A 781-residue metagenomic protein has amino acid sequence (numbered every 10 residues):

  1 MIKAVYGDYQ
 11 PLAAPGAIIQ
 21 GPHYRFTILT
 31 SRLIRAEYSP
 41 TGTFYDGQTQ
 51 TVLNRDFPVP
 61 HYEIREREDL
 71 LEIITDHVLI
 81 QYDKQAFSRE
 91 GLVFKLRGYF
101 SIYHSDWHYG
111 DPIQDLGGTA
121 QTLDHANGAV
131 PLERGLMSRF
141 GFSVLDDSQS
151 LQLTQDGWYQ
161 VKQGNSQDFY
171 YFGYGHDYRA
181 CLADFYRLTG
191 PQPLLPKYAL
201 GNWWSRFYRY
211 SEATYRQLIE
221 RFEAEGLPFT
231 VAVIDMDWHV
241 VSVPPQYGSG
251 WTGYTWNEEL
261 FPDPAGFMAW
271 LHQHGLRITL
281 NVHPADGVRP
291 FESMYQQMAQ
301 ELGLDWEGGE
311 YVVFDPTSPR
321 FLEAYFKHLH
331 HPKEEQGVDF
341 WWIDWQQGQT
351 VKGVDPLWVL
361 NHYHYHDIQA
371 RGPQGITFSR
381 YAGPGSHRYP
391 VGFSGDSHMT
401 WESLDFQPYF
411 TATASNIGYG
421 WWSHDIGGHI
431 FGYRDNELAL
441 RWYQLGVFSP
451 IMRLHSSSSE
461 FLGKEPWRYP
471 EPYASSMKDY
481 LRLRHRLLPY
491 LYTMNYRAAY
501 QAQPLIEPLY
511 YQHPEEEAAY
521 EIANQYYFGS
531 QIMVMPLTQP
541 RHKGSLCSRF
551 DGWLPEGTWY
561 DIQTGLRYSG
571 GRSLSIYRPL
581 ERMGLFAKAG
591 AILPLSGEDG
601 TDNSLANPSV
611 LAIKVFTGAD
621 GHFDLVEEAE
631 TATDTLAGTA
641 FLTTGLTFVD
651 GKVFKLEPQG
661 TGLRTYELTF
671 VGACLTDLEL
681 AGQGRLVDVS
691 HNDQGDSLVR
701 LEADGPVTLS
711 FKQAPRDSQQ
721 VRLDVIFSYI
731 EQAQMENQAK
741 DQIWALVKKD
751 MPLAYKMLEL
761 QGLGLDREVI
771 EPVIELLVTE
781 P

Functional and structural regions predicted by a protein language model:
I2-V5, Y9-Q10, I80, L92-R582 (+4 more regions): Catalytic-domain carbohydrate-binding cleft regions of carbohydrate-active enzymes
A4, L29-E68: A low-complexity, Ser/Thr/Gly/Pro-enriched, surface-exposed linker/loop concept that marks segments flanking
F26, I34-A36, I73-I80, M533-P536 (+1 more regions): Short, well-ordered beta-strand segments enriched in hydrophobic/aromatic residues
R35-E37, T41, H542-P555, Q659-T676: Surface-exposed beta-strand/loop patches in extracellular or lumenal glycoproteins
V52, G552-T564, T669-R685: Solvent-exposed beta-hairpin/edge-strand motifs
L70-E72, V78-L79, D688-T708: A surface-exposed beta-strand-loop module
I74-L92: Hydrophobic or amphipathic alpha-helical targeting/insertion segments
A589-Q683, K712-P781: Accessory, solvent-exposed terminal regions and/or long lumenal/extracellular loops of proteins
